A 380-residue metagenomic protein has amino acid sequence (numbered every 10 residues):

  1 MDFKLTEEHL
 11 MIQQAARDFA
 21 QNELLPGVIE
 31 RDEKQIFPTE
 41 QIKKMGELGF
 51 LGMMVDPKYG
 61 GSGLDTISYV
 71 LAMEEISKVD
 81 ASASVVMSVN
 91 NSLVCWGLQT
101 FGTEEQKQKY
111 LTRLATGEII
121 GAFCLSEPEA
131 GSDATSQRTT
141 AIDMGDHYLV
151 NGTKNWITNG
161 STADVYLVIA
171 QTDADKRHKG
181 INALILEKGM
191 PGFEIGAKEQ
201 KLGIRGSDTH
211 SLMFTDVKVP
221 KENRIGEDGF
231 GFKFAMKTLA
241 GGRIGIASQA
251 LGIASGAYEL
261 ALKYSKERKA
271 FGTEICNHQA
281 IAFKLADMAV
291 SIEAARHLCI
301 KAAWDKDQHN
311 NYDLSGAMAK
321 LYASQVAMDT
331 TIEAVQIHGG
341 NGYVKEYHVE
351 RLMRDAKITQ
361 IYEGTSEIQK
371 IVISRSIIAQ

Functional and structural regions predicted by a protein language model:
M1-V89, F101-Q106, R113-E118, D133-A134 (+4 more regions): Alpha-helical interface subdomain recognition
G49, M73-S77, A170, L186-P191 (+1 more regions): Short Ser/Thr-interspersed hydrophobic loop/turn segments at strand-loop and sheet-helix junctions that line or gate
S92-T100: Helix-loop "lid/cap" segments that line or gate small-molecule binding pockets
L114, E129-S132, W156-N159, D173-D175 (+1 more regions): Short Gly/Pro-enriched turn/cap motifs at secondary-structure boundaries
G117-L125, I169: A short, Trp-centered hydrophobic/proline-enriched beta-strand micro-motif
S136, G189-P220: Flexible, small-/acidic-enriched active-site or ligand-binding loops
D146-H147, N151-I195: A short core secondary-structure module
T215-F234: Long, acidic (Asp/Glu-rich), low-complexity accessory segments flanking structured domains
